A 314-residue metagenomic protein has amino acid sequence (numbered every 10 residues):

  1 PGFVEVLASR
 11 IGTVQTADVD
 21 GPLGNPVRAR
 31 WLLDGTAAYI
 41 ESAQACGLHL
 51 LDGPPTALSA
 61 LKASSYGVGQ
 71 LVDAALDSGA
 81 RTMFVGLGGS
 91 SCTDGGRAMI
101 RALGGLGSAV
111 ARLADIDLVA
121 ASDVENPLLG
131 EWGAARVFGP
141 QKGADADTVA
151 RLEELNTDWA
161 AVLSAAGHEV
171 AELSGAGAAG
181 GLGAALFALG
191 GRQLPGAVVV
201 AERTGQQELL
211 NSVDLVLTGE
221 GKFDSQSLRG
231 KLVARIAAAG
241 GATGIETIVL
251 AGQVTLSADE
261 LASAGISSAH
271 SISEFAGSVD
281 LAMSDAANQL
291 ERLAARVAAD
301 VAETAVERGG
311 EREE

Functional and structural regions predicted by a protein language model:
P1-E314: N-terminal loops that bind phosphate or other acidic moieties and the adjacent beta-alpha structural core
